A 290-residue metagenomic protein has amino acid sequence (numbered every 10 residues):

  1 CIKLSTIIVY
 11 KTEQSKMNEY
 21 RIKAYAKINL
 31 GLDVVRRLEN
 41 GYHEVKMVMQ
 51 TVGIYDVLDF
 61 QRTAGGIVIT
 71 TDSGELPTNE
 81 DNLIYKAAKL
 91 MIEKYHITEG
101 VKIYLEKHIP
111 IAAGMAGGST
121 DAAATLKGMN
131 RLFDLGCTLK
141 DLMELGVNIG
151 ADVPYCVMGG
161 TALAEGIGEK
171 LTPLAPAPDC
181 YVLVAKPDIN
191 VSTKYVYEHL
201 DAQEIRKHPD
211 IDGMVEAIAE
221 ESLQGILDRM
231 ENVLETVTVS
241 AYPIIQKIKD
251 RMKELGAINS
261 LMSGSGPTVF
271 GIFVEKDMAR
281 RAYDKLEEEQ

Functional and structural regions predicted by a protein language model:
T6, Y10, M17-A113, R131 (+4 more regions): ATP-binding N-lobe of GHMP and related small-molecule kinases
G41, V68, K276-A282: Short, conserved charged micro-motifs
Q50-T51, V147-N148, P154-V157, P173-P178 (+1 more regions): Solvent-exposed alpha-helices and their adjacent loops that cap or buttress functional pockets in soluble metabolic
Y104-F133, A151, A257-F273: Glycine/serine-rich anion-binding loops at beta->alpha junctions that coordinate negatively charged ligand groups
A122, L126-L163: Contiguous, small/hydrophobic- and glycine-enriched helical/loop subdomains that border and often "cap" functional
M158, L163-N259, V274-D277, D284-E287: Conserved, helical-rich catalytic subdomain that frames metal- and/or nucleotide-binding sites in enzyme alpha/beta
